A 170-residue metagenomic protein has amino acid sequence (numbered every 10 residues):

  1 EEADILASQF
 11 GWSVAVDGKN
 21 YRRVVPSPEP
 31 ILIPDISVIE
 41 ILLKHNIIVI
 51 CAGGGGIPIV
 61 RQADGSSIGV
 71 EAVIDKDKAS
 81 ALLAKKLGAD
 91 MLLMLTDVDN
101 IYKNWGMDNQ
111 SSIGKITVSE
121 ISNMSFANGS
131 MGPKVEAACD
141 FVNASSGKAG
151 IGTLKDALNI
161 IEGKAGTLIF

Functional and structural regions predicted by a protein language model:
E1-F170: C-terminal catalytic "cap/lid" subdomain
